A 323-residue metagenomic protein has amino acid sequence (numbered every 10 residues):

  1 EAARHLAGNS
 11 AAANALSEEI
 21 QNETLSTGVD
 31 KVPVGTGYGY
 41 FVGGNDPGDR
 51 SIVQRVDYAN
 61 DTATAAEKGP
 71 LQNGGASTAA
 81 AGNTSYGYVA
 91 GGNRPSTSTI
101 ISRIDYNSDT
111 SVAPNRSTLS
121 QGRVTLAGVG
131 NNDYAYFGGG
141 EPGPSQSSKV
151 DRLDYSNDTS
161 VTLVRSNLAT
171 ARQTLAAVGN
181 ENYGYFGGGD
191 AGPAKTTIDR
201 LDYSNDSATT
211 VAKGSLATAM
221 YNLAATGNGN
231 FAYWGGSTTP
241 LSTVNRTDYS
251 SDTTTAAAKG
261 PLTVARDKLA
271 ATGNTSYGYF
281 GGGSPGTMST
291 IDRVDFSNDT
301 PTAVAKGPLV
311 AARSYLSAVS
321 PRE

Functional and structural regions predicted by a protein language model:
E1-E323: Polar, enzyme-active/binding microenvironments
